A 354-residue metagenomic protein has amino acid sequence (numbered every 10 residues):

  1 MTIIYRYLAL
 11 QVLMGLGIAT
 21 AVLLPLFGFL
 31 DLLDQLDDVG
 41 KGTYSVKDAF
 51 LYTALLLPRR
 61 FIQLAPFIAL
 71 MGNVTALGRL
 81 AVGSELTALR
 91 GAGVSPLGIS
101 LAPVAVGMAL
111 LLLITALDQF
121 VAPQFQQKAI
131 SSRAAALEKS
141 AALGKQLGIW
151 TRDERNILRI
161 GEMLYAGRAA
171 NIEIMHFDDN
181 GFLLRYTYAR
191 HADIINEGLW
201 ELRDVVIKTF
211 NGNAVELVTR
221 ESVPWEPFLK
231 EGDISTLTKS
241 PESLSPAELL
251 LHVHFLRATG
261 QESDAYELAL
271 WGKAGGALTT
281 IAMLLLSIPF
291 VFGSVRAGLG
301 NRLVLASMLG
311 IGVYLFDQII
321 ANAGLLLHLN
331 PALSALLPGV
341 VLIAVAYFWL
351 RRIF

Functional and structural regions predicted by a protein language model:
M1-R152, N213, E231-F354: Transmembrane alpha-helices
R159, E173, L199-E201: General beta-strand recognition
I160-L164, A189-I194: Extended lipid/amphipathic-ligand handling interfaces
E162, E173-F177, F290: Short beta-strand segments that buttress and anchor functional surface loops
A166-G167, D178, K208-F210, V215: Short, surface-exposed beta-strand-loop junctions and turns on beta-sheet-rich folds
G167-E173, L184, D193: Terminal membrane-proximal soluble interaction domains of membrane-associated proteins
A169, T187-A189, W200-I207: Extended beta-sheet lipid-handling architectures
